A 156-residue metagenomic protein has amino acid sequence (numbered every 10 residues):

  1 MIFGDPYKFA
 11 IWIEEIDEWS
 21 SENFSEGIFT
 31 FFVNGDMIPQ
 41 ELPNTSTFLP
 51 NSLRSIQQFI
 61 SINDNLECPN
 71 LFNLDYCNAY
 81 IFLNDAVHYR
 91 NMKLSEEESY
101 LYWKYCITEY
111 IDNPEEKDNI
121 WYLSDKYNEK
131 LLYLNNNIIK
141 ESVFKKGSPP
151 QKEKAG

Functional and structural regions predicted by a protein language model:
M1-G156: Preference for intrinsically disordered or flexible, low-complexity segments and adjacent hinge/connector residues
